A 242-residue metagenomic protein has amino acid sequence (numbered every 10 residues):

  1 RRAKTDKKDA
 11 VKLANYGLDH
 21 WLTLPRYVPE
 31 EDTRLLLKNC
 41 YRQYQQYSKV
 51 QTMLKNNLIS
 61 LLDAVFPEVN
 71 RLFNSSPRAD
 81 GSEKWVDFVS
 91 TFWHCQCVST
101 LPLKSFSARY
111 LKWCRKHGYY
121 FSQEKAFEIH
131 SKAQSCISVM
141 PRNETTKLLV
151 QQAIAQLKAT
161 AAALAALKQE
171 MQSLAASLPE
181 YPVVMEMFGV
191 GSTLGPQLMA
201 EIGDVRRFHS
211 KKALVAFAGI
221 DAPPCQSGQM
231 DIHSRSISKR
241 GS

Functional and structural regions predicted by a protein language model:
R1-S242: A detector of single, family-specific signature residues that are central to catalytic or substrate-handling motifs
